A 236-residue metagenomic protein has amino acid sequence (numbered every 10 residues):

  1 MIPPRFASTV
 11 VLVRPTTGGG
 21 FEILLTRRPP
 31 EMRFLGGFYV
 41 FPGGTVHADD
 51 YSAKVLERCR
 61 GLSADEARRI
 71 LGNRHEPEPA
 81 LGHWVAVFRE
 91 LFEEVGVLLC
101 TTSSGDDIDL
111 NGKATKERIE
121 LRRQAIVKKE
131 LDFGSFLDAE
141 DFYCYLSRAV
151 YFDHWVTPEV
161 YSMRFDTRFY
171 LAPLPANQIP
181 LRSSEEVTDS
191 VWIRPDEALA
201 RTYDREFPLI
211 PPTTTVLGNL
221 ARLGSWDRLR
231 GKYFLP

Functional and structural regions predicted by a protein language model:
M1-P236: N-terminal leader/linker segments that precede catalytic domains of diphosphate-processing enzymes
